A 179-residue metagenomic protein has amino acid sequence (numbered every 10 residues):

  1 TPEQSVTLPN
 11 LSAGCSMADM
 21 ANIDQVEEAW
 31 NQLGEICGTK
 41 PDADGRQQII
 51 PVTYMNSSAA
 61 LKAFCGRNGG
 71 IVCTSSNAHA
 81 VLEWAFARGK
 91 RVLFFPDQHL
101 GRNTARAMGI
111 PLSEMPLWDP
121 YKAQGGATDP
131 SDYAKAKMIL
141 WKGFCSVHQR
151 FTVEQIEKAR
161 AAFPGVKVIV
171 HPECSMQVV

Functional and structural regions predicted by a protein language model:
T1-V179: The feature marks the mature, well-folded catalytic cores of soluble enzymes
